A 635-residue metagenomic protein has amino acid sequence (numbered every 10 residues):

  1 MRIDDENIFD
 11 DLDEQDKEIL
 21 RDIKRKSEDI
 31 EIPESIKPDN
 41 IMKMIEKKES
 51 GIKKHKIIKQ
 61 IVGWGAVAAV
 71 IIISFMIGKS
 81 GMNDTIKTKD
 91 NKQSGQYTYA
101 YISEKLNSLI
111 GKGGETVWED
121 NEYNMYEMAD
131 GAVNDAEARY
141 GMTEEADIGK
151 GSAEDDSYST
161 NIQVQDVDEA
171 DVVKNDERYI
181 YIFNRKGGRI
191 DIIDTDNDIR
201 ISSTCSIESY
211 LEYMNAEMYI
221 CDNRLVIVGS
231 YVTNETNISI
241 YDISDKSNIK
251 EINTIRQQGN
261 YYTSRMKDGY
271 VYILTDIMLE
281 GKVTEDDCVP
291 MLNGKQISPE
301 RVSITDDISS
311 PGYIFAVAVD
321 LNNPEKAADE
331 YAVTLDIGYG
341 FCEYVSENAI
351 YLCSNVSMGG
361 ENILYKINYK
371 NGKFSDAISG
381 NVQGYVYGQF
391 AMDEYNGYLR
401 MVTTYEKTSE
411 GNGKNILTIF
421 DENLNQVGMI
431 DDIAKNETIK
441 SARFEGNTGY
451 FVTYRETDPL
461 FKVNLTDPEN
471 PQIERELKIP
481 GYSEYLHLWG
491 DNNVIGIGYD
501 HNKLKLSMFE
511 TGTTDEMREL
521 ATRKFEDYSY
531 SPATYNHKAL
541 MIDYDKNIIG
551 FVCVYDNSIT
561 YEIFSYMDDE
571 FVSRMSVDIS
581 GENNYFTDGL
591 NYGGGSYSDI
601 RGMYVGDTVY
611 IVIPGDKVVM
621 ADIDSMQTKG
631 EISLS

Functional and structural regions predicted by a protein language model:
M1-K54: Disordered, charged N-terminal biogenesis/targeting segments of membrane/secreted proteins
N7, E18, D22, K26 (+6 more regions): Short, solvent-exposed coil/turn linker segments
S35, I57-I61, E410: Alpha-solenoid helical-repeat scaffolds
K37-E46, V62-T88: Single-pass transmembrane signal-anchor helices and their membrane-water interface zones
I52-A66: N-terminal Sec-pathway targeting helices
M82-S635: Beta-sheet-rich non-transmembrane sensory/scaffold domains
